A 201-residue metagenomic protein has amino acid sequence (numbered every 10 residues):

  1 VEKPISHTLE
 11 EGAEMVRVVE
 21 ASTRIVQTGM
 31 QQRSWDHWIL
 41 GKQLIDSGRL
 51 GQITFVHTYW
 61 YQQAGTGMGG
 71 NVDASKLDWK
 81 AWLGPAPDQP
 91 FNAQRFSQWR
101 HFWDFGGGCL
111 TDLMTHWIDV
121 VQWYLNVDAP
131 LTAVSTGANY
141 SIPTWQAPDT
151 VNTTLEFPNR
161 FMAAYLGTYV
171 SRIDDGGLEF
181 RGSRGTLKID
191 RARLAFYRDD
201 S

Functional and structural regions predicted by a protein language model:
V1-S34, G48: Beta-strand-loop-alpha-helix segment that lines the small-molecule cofactor/substrate pocket of alpha/beta enzymes
R24, Q43-D46, H101-W103: Short, flexible coil/turn micro-motifs enriched in small/turn-prone residues
G29, C109-L110: The substrate-binding groove and active-site-proximal loops of carbohydrate-active enzymes, especially glycoside
M30-L44, L50, Y61: N-terminal targeting leaders only when they are immediately followed by extended low-complexity/repeat-rich tracts
I39-L40, Q52, H57-R100, F105-G106 (+1 more regions): Contiguous beta-strand/loop segments that form the cofactor/metal-binding neighborhood of enzyme cores
